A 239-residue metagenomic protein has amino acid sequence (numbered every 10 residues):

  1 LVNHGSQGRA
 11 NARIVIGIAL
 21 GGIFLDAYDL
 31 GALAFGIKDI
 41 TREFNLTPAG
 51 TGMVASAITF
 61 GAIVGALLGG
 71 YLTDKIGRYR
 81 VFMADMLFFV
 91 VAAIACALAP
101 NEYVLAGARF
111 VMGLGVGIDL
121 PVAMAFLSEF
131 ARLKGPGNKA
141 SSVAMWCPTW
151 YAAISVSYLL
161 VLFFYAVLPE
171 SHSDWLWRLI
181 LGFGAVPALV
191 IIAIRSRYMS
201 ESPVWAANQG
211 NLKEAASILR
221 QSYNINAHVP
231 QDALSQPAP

Functional and structural regions predicted by a protein language model:
L1-P239: Transmembrane-helix signature of 12-pass secondary carriers
